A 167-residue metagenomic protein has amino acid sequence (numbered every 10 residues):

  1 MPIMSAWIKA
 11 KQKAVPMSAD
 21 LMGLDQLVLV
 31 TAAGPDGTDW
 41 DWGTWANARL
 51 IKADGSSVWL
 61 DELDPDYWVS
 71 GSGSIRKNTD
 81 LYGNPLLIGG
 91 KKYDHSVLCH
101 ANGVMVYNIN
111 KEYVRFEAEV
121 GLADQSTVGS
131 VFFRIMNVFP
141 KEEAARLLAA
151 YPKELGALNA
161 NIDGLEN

Functional and structural regions predicted by a protein language model:
M1-N167: Gly-Asp-aromatic-enriched flexible segments
